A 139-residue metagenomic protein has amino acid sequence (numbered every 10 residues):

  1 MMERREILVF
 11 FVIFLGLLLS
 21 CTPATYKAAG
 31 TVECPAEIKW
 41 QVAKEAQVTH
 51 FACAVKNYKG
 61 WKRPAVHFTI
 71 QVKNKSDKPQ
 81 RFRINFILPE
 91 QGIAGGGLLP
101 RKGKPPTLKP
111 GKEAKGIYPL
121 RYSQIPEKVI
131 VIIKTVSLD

Functional and structural regions predicted by a protein language model:
M1-L8: Bacterial N-terminal signal peptides that target proteins for export
L8-G16: Sec-dependent N-terminal signal peptides
L18-S20: C-terminal motif of bacterial Sec signal peptides marking the signal peptidase cleavage site
P23-K62: Transition segment at domain starts
K62-T69: Short, solvent-exposed loop/turn segments enriched in Ser/Thr/Gly
V72-S76: Asparagine-centered strand-capping/turn motif at beta-strand->loop junctions
K78-I93: Short acidic, flexible loop segments centered on an aromatic residue
A94-V129: Short, solvent-exposed, Trp/other aromatic-anchored flexible loops in extracytoplasmic proteins
